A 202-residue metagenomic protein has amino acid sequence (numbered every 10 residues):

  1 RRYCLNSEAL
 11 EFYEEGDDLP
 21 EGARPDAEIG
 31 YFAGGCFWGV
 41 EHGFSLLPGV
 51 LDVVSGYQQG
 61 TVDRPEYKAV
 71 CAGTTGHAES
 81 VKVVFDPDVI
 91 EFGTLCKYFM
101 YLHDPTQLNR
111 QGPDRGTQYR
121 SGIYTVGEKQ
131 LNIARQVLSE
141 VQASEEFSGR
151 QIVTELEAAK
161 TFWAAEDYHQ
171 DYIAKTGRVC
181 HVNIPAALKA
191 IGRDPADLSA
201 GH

Functional and structural regions predicted by a protein language model:
R1-H202: Flexible coil/turn and secondary-structure edge motifs
